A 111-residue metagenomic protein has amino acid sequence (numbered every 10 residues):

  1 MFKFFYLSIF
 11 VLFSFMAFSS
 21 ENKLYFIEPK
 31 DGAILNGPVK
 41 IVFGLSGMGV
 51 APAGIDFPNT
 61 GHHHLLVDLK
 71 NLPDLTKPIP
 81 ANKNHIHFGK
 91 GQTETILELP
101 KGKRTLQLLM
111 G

Functional and structural regions predicted by a protein language model:
F2-F10: Sec-dependent signal peptide recognition, specifically the positively charged N-region followed immediately by
F10-L12, N84: Exposed boundary/loop context
S14-M16: N-terminal signal peptide c-region/cleavage motif recognized by signal peptidases
S19-N36: Short, compositionally biased P/S/T/A/G/V-rich stretches that sit at domain boundaries
G32, P38-S46, V50-G111: Long, low-complexity serine/threonine/glycine- and acidic-rich segments characteristic of extracellular
